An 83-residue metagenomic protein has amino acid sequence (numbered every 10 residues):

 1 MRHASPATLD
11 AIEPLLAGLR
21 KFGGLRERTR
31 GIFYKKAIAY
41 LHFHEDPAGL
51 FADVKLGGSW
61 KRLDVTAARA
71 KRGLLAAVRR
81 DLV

Functional and structural regions predicted by a protein language model:
M1-V83: Charge-dense, helix-prone N-terminal extensions
